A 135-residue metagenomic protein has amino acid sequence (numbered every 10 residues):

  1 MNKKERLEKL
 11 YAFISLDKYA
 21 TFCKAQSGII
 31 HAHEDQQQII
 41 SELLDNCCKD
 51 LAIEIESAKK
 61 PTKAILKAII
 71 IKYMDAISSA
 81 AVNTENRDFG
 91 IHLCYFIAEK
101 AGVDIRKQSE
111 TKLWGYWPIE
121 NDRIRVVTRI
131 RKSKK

Functional and structural regions predicted by a protein language model:
M1-A52, N121-K134: Short terminal alpha-helical segments
K4, K9, N83-K135: Amphipathic alpha-helical binding modules
Y11-K18, I55, K59, M74 (+1 more regions): Generic secondary-structure transition motif, activating predominantly at the C-termini of alpha-helices
D17, E54, A58, A80 (+2 more regions): Short secondary-structure junctions and interdomain/linker hinges
H31-E34, Q38, S57-K60, A81: Generic amphipathic alpha-helical segments used as scaffolds and interaction surfaces in large, multi-domain proteins
Q38, E42, P61-A68, E85-H92: Residues within HEAT/ARM-like alpha-solenoid scaffolds
E42-N46, D50, A68-K72, L93-F96: Charged, amphipathic alpha-helical oligomerization/scaffolding segments
L51-A80: Mature extracytoplasmic domains of secretory-pathway proteins
